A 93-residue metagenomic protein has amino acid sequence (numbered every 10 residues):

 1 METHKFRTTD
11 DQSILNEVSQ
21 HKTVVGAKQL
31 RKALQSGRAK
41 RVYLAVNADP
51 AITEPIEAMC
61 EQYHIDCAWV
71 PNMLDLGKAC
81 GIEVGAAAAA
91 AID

Functional and structural regions predicted by a protein language model:
E2-R38: Ribosome large-subunit tunnel/peptidyl-transferase-proximal elements
E2-T3, H21-T23, A45-N47, D66-P71: A short linear-motif detector with a strong N-terminal bias
L15-N16, K40-Y43, A91: A short, structure-level motif marking secondary-structure boundaries and short turns
G26-A27, I52, N72: Amphipathic coiled-coil/heptad-repeat helices and related helical stalk/stem segments that mediate oligomerization
A27, V46, I92-D93: Fold-independent oxyanion-binding glycine-rich loops and adjacent beta-strand/coil segments at enzyme active sites
Q29, K40, C80, V84: Short, flexible micro-motifs
K32-A58, H64: N-terminal positively charged helical leader segments and presequences
A58-D93: Short basic, glycine-rich beta-strand/loop surfaces that mediate nucleic-acid
